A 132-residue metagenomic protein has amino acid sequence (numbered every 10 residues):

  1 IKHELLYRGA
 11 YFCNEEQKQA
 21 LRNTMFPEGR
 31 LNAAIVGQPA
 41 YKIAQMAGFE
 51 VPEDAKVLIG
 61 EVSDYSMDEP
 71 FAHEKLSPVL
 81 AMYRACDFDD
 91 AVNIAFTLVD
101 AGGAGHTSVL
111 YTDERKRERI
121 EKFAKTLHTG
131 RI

Functional and structural regions predicted by a protein language model:
I1-S66, A91-N93: ALDH superfamily catalytic-core signature
F49-I132: Conserved C-terminal structural/oligomerization subdomain of aldehyde/semialdehyde dehydrogenase
